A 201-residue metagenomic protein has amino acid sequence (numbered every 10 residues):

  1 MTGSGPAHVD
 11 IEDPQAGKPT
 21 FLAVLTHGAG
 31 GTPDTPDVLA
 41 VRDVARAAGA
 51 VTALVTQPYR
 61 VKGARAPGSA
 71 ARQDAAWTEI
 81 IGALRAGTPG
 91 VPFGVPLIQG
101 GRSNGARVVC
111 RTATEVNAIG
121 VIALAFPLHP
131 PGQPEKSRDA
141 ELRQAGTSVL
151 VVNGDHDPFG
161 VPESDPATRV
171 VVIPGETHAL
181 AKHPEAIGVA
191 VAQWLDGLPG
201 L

Functional and structural regions predicted by a protein language model:
M1-V95, V108: Serine-hydrolase catalytic machinery in alpha/beta-hydrolase-like enzymes
D34, G154, P158-E163: Conserved alpha/beta-hydrolase "acid-adjacent" motif
Q57-P58, I122-P131, G154-H156, E176: Active-site nucleophile loop of the alpha/beta-hydrolase fold
G101-V109: Gly/Ala-rich beta-loop-alpha elbow adjacent to hydrolase catalytic centers
Q144-G146, V151-N153: Short beta-strand/loop motif that positions the catalytic acidic residue of the alpha/beta-hydrolase fold
E176-V189: Catalytic histidine-centered segment of alpha/beta-hydrolase-like enzymes
